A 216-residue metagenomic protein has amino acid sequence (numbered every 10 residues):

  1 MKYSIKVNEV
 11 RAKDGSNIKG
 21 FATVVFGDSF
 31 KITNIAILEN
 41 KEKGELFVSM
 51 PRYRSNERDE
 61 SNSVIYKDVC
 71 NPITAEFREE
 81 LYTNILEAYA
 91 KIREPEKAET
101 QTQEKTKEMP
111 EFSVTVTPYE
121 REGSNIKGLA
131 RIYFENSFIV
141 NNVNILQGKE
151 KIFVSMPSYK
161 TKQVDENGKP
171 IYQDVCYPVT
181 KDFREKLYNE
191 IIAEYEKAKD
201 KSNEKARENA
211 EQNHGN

Functional and structural regions predicted by a protein language model:
M1-N216: Single-stranded nucleic acid-binding surfaces, predominantly the OB-fold ssDNA-binding core
